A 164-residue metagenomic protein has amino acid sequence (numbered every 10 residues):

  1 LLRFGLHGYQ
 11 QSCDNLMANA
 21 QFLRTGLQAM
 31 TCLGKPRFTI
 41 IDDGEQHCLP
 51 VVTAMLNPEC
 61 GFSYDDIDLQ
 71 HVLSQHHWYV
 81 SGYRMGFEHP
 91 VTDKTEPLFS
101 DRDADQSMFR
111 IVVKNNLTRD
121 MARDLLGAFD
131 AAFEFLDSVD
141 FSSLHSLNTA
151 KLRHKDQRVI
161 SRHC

Functional and structural regions predicted by a protein language model:
L1-C164: Conserved C-terminal alpha-helix-loop-beta "cap" of PLP-dependent enzymes that closes/shapes the active-site mouth
